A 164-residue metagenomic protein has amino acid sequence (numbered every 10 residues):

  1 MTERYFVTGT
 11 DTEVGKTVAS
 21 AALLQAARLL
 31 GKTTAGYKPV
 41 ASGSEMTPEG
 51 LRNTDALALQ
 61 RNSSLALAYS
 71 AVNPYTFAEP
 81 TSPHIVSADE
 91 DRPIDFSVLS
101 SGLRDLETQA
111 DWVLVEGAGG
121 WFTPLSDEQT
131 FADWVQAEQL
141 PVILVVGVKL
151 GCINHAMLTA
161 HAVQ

Functional and structural regions predicted by a protein language model:
M1-E3, L30-T33, T108-D111, E138-P141: Short coil/turn connectors at secondary-structure junctions
R4, V18-P93, G102-D105: N-terminal phosphate/diphosphate-binding loop that engages ATP/GTP or pyrophosphate donors across diverse enzyme folds
V7: Hydrophobic anchor at the beta1->P-loop junction of P-loop NTPases
D11: N-terminal Rossmann NAD(P)H-binding glycine-rich loop of SDR-like oxidoreductase domains
V14-G15: Conserved glycine(s) of the Walker
S20, L99, A156: Aromatic/hydrophobic pocket-lining residues that form the small-molecule binding cavity in soluble enzyme cores
S82-L125, A132: Phosphate-binding/switch loop-helix module in NTP-utilizing enzymes
W112, G117-Q164: Conserved catalytic-core segment of NTP-binding enzymes
